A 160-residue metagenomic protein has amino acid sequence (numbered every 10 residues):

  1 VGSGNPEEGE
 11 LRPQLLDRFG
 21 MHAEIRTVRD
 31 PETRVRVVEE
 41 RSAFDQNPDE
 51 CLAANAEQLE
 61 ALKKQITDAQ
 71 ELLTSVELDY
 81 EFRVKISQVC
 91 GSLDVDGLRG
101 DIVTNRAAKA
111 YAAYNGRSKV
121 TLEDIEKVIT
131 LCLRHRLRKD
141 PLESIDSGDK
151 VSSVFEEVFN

Functional and structural regions predicted by a protein language model:
V1, P13, D17, E32-E40 (+5 more regions): Solvent-exposed alpha-helical segments within well-ordered globular domains of core cellular machineries
V1-A56, A69, Y111: Canonical AAA+ ATPase core
E24, L73, N115: Short, flexible active-site loop motifs that bind/organize anionic cofactors or intermediates
P31-E39, L73, S144-S153: Short secondary-structure transition/capping segments
D49-T104: Conserved AAA+ ATPase small/helical "lid" subdomain
S87-R99, A110-N160: C-terminal engagement/docking regions of AAA+ P-loop ATPases
